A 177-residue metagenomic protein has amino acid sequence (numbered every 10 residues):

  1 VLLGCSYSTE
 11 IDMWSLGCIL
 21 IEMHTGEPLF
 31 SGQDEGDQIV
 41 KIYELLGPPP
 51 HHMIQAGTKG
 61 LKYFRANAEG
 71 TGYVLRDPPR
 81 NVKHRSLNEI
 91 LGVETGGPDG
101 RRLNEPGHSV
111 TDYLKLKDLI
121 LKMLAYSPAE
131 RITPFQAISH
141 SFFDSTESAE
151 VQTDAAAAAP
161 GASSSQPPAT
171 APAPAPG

Functional and structural regions predicted by a protein language model:
G4-T9, F30: Activation segment
D12: Conserved catalytic-loop aspartate of Hanks-type protein kinases
H24-T25: Structural recognition of an alpha-helix C-terminal capping motif at a helix-to-coil junction
F30-K41, Q55-G60: Conserved loop-to-helix junction within protein kinase catalytic domains, corresponding to the end of the activation
P49-L119: C-terminal lobe substrate-recognition/regulatory segment of protein kinase catalytic domains
H51-H52, L119-Q136: A conserved short helix/loop substructure at the end of the activation segment of eukaryotic-like protein kinase domains
A129-A175: Regulatory extensions flanking the kinase catalytic core
